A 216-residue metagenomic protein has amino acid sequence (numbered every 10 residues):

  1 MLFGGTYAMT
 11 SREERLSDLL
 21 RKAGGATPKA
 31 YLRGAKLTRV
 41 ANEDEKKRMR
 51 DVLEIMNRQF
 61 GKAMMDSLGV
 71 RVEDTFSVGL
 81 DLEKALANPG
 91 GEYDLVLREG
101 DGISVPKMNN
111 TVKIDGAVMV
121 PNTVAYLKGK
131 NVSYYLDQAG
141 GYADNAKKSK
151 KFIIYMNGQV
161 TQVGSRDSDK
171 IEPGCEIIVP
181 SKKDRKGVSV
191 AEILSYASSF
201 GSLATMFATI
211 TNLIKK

Functional and structural regions predicted by a protein language model:
M1-K216: Ser/Thr/Pro/Gly-biased, low-complexity, turn-/loop-rich segments that often occur immediately after N-terminal
